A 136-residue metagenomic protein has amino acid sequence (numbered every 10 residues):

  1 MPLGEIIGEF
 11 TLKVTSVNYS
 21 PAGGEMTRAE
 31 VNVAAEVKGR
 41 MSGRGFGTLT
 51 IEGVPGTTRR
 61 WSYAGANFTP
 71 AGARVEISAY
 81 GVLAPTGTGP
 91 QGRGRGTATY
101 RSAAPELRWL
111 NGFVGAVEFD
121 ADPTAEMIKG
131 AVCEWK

Functional and structural regions predicted by a protein language model:
M1-K136: Beta-strand-enriched cores of mature, soluble protein domains
